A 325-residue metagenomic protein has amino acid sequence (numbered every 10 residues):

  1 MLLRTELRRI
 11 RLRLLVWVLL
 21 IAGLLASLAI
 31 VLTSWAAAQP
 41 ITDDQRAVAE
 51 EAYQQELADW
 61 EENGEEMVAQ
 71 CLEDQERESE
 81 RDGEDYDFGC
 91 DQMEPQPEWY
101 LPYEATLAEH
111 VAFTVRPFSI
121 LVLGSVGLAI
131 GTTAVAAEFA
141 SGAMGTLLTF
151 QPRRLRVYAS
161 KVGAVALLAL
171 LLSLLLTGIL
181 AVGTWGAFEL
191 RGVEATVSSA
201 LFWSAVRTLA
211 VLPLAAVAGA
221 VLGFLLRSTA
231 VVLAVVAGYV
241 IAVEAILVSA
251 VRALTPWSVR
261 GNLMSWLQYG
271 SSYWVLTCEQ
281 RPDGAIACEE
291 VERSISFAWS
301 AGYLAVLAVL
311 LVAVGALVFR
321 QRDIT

Functional and structural regions predicted by a protein language model:
M1-L24, G163: Aromatic- and glycine-rich beta-strand/loop motifs that create alpha-glucan
L20, G145, Y158, L233-A234: Hydrophobic/aromatic positions within or immediately flanking transmembrane alpha-helices of multi-pass small-molecule
I21-G23, V232-V243, T255-M264: Central hydrophobic cores of alpha-helical transmembrane segments in multi-pass integral membrane proteins
A22-A134, Y158-R227, A245, S249-L254 (+1 more regions): Secretory targeting signals
A36-D43, A140, L317-I324: Juxtamembrane transmembrane-helix termini
G131-F150, R154-L155: Transmembrane helix boundary and interhelical loop/hinge segments in multi-pass membrane proteins
R153-L155, S228-V232: Membrane-helix interface segments
W299-T325: Junction motif at the cytosolic side of a transmembrane helix
